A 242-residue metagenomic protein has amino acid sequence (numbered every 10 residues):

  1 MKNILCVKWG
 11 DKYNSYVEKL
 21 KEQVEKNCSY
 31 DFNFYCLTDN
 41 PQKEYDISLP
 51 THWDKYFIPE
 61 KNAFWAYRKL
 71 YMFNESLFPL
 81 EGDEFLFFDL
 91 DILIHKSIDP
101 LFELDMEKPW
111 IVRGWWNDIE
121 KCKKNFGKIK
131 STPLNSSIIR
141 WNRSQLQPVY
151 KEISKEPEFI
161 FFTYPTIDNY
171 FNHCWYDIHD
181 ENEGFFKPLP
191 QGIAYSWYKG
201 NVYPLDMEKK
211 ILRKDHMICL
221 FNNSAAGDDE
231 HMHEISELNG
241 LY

Functional and structural regions predicted by a protein language model:
M1-I4: Extreme N-terminal starter segment of soluble prokaryotic enzymes
C6-K19, Y30, C36, Y45-H52 (+1 more regions): A glycosyltransferase accessory/donor-loop signature
S15-V17, K55-W65, D118-N125, D228-E230: Short, charged, surface-exposed secondary-structure boundary motifs
D39-E81: Active-site-proximal specificity loops/subdomain of glycosyltransferases
K69-Y71, K108, N135-I138, M217: Small-molecule pocket liners
F85: Short aromatic/hydrophobic "clamp" motif used to bind/position activated sugar donors
D89-L93: The conserved acidic donor/metal-binding loop of glycosyltransferases
I94-S131: Conserved donor-nucleotide/metal-binding helix-loop-beta segment in metal-dependent transferases, i.e., the alpha-helix
